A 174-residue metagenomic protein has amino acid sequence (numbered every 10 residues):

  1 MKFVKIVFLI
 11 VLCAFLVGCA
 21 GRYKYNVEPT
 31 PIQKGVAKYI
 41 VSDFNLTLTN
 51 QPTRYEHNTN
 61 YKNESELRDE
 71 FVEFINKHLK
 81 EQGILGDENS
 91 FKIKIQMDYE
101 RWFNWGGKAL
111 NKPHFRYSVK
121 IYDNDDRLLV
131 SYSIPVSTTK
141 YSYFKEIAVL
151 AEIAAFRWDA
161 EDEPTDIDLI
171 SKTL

Functional and structural regions predicted by a protein language model:
M1-A20: Sec-dependent bacterial lipoprotein signal peptides
F3, P31, N50-R54, E70 (+4 more regions): Broad hydrophobic/π-residue packing in well-ordered secondary structure
V11, Q33, K38, L85-D87 (+1 more regions): A generic structural signal for short, solvent-exposed coil/turn residues that cap or connect secondary-structure
G18-E73: A structural "domain/chain start" motif
R22-Y23, Q82, G86-R157: Surface-exposed short loop/turn segments
H57-E66, W105-G107, W158-T165: Second-shell loop/turn segments in exported
I147-L174: Compositionally biased, intrinsically disordered linkers/stalks adjacent to structured regions
